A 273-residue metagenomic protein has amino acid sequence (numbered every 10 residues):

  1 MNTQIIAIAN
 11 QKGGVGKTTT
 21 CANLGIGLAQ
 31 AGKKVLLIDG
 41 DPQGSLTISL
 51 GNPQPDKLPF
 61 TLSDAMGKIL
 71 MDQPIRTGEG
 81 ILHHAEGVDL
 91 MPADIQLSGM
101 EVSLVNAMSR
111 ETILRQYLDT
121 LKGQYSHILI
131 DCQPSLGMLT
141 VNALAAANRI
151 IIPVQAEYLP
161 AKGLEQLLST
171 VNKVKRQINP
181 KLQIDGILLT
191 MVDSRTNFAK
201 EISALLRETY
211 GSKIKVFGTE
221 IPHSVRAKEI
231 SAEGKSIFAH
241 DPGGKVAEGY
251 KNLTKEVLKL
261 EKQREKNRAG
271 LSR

Functional and structural regions predicted by a protein language model:
M1-R273: P-loop NTP-binding core
